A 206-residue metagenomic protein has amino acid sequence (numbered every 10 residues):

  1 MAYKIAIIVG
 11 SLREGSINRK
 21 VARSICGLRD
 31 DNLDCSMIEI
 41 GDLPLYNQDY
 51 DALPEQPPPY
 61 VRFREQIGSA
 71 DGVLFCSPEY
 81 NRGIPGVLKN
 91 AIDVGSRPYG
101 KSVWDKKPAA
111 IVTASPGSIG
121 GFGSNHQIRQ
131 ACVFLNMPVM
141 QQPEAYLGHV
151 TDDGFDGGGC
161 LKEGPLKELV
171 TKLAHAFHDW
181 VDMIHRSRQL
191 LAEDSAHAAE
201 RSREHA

Functional and structural regions predicted by a protein language model:
A2-N32: N-terminal beta1-alpha1 ligand-phosphate binding loop
I8-G10, I38, V112: Short hydrophobic segments within beta-strands
C26-P44: N-terminal glycine-rich anion-binding loop in soluble enzyme alpha/beta folds
I40-P57, G154-F155: N-terminal beta-loop-helix "entrance" segment that forms/cooperates in small-molecule cofactor or anionic ligand
E55-N136: Helix-loop-strand module that forms the ligand-binding subsite of alpha/beta enzymes
V139-A206: Glycine-rich phosphate/pyrophosphate-binding loop and the adjoining helix
